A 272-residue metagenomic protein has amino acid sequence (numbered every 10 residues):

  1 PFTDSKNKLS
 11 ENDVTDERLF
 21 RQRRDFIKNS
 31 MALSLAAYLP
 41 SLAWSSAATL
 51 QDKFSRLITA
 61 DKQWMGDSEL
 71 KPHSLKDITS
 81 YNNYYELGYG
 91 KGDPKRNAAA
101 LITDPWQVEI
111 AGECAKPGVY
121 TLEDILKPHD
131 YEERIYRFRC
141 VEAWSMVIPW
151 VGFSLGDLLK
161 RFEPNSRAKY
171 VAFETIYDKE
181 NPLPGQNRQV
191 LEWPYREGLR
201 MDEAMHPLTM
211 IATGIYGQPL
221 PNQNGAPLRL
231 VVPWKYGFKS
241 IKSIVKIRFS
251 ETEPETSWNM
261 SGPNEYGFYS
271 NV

Functional and structural regions predicted by a protein language model:
P1-D25, S34-A37, S41, A48: N-terminal secretory signal peptides
M31: Short, locally clustered residues in the helix-turn-helix/winged-helix DNA-binding domain
A48-V272: Structured, non-membrane catalytic/scaffold regions adjacent to prosthetic-group chemistry
